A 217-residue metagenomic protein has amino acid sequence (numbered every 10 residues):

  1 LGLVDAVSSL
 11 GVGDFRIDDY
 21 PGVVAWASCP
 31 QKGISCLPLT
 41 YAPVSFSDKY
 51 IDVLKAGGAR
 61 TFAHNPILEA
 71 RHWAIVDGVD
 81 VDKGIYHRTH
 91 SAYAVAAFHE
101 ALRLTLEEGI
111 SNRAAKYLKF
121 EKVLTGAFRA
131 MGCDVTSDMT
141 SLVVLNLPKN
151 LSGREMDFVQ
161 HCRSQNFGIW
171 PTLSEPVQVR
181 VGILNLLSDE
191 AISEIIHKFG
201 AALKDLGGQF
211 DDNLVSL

Functional and structural regions predicted by a protein language model:
L1-D18: Catalytic PLP-binding core of fold-type I/II PLP enzymes
G2-A6, W26-C29, I169-P171: General beta-strand structural signal in soluble alpha/beta enzymes
G13, A94-A97, A101, R113-K116 (+6 more regions): General structural feature for long, well-ordered alpha-helical segments within catalytic domains of soluble enzymes
I17-Q31: Conserved active-site segment immediately N-terminal to the catalytic lysine that forms the internal aldimine
A25, Y41-S45, L142-V144: Conserved hydrophobic/aromatic beta-strand scaffold that supports enzyme active sites
G33-G126: Active-site C-terminal subdomain of aminotransferase-like
E108-K116, A130-D138, W170-S174, L206-V215: Flexible, glycine/charged-enriched surface loops at secondary-structure junctions
R129-A201: Conserved C-terminal alpha-helix-loop-beta "cap" of PLP-dependent enzymes that closes/shapes the active-site mouth
